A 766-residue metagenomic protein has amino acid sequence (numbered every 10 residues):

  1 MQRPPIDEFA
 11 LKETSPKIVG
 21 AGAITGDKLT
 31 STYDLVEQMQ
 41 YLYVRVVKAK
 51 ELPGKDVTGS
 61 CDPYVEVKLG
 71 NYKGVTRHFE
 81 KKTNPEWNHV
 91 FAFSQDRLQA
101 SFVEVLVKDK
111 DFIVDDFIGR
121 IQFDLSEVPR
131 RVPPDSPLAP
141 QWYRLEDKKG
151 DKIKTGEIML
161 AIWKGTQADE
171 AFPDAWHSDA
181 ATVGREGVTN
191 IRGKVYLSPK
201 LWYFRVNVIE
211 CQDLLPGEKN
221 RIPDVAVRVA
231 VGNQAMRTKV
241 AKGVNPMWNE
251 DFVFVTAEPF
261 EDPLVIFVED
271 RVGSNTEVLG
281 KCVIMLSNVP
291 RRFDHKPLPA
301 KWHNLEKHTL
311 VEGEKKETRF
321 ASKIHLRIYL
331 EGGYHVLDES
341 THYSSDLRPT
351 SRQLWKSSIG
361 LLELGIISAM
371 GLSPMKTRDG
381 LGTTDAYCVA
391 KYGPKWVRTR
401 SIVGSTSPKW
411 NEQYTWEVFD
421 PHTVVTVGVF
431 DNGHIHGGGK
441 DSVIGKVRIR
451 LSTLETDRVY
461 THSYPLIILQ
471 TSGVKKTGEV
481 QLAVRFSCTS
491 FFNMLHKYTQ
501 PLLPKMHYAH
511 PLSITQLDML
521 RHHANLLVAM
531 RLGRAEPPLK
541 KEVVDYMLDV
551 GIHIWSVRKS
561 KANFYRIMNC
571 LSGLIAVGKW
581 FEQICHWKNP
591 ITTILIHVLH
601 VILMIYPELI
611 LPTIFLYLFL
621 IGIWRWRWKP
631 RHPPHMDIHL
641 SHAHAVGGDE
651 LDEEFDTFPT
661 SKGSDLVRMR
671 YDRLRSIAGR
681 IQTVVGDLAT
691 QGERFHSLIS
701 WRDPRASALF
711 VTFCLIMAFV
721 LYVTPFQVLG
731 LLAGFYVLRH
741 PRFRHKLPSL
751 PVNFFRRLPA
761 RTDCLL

Functional and structural regions predicted by a protein language model:
M1-K17, T30-T32, V47, Y64 (+17 more regions): C2 and C2-like phospholipid-binding beta-sandwich domains
R3-L42, A175-Y203, E339-L361: Intrinsically disordered, low-complexity PEST-like regions enriched in Ser/Thr and acidic residues
Y41-T83, V208-P246, I366-T406, G433: Calcium-regulated, polybasic anionic-phospholipid
A49-K50, I209-L214, I367-L372, T489 (+4 more regions): Hydrophobic lipid-interacting interfaces of membrane-associated proteins
H89, E250-V253, E412-Q413, N589-L618 (+2 more regions): Transmembrane alpha-helices of multi-pass eukaryotic membrane proteins
A92-A100, V253-D262, T415-T423: Short Pro-Gly-centered beta-turn/loop motif in secreted/extracellular proteins
Y508-R627, M636-I638, F713: Extended cytosolic scaffolds built from alpha-helical repeats
I554-P590, P630-A718, H740-L766: Multipass alpha-helical transmembrane domains of eukaryotic endomembrane proteins
